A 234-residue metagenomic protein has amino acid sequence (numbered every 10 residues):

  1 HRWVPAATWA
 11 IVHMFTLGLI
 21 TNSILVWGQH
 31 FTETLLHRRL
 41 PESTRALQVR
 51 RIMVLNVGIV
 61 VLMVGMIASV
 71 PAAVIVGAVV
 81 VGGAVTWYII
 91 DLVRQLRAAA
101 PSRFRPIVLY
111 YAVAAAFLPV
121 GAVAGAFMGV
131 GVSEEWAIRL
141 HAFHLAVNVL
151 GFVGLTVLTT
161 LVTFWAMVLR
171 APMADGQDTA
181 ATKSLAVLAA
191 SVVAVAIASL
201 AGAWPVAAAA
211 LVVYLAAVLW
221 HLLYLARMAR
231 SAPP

Functional and structural regions predicted by a protein language model:
H1-P234: Hydrophobic alpha-helical transmembrane segments of multi-pass integral membrane proteins
